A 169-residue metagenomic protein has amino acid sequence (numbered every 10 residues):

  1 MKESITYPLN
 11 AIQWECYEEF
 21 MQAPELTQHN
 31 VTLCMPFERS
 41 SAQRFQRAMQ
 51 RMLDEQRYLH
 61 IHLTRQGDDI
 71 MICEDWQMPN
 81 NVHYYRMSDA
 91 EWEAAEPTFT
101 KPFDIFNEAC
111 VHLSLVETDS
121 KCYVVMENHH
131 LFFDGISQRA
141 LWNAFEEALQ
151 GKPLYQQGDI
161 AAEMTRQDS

Functional and structural regions predicted by a protein language model:
K2-C73, M87-S169: Acyl-group handoff/entry surfaces in thioester-processing enzymes
C73-N81: Structured interaction and signal-relay segments at domain junctions
